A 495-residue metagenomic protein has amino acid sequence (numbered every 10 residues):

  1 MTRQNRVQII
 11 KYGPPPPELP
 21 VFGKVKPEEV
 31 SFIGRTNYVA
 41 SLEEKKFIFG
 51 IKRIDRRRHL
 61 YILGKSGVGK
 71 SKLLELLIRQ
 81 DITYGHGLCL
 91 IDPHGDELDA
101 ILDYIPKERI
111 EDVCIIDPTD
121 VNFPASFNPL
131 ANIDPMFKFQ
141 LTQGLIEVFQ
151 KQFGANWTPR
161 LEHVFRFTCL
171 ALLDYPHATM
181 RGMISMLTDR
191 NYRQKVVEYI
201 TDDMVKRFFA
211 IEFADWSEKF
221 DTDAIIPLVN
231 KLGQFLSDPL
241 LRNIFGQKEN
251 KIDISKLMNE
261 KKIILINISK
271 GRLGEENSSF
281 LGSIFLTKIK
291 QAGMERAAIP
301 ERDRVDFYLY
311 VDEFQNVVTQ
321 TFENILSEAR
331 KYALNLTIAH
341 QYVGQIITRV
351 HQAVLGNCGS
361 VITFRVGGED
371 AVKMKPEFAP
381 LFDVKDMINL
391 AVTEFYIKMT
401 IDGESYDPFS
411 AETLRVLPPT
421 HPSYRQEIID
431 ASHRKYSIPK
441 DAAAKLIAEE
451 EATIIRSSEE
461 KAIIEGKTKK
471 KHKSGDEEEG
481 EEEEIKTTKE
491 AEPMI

Functional and structural regions predicted by a protein language model:
R3-Y38, I184, N191, K195-I200 (+4 more regions): Conserved P-loop NTPase motor module
T36-K45, R53-S66, L73-L334, V350 (+2 more regions): P-loop NTPase motor domains
P93, L334, A339-Q345: Conserved H-loop
D117-P118, S360-E369: Conserved AAA+ ATPase "SRH/arginine-finger" region at the nucleotide-binding site
H351-T363: A short helix-turn-beta junction within AAA+ P-loop NTPase domains corresponding to the substrate/partner-engaging
F378-V384: Charged, amphipathic alpha-helical segments
